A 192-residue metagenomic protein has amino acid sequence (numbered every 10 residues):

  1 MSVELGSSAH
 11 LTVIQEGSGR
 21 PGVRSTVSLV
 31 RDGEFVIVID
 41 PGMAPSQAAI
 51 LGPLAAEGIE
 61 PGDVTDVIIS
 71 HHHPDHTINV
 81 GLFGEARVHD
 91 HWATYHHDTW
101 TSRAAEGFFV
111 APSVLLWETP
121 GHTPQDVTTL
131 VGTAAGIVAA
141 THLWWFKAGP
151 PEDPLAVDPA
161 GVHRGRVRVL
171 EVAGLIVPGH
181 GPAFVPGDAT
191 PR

Functional and structural regions predicted by a protein language model:
M1-E34, A160, R168-L175, V185-R192: Zn-dependent metallo-beta-lactamase
E4-G6, T12-I14, V27-R31, I37-V38 (+1 more regions): Core dinuclear metal-dependent hydrolase active-site scaffold
T12-I14, I68, H89, W117 (+2 more regions): Hydrophobic/aromatic beta-strand patches that form the interior of the parallel beta-sheet core in alpha/beta enzyme
S18-V23, P41-P112: Active-site HxH/HxHxD metal-binding segment of metal-dependent hydrolases
V30, D40, V64, H71 (+4 more regions): Divalent metal-coordination and catalytic microenvironments
V36-I37, D63-D66, V172-G174: Short active-site oxyanion
D40, D90-H91, A139-W144: Catalytic Cys-His active-site segments of thiol-dependent hydrolases/isopeptidases
P45, E118, P124-R192: Metallo-beta-lactamase
